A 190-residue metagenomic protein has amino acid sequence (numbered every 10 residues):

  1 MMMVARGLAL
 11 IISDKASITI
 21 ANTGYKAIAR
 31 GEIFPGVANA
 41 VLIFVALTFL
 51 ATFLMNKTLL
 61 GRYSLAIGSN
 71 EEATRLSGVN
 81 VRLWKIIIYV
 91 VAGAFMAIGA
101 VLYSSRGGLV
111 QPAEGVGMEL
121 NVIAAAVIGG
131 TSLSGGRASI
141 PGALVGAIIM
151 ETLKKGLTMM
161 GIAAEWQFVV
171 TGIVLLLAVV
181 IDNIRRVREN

Functional and structural regions predicted by a protein language model:
M1-T58, W84-I87, R106-G115, W166: Transmembrane helix-bundle core of multi-pass membrane transporters and related energy-transducing complexes
M2-L8, V41-L54, Y89-A100, A126-T131 (+2 more regions): Hydrophobic core segments of alpha-helical transmembrane domains in multi-pass membrane transport and ion-translocation
I11-K15, F53-K57, L102-R106, V110 (+5 more regions): Helix-loop junctions at the membrane-solvent interface of multi-pass transporters, primarily the C-terminal
I20, G61-A66, R188-N190: Short, Lys/Arg-enriched, Gly/Pro-containing loop segments at transmembrane-helix junctions of multi-pass membrane
F49, L76, N80-L83, L153 (+1 more regions): Cytosolic-side transmembrane-helix boundaries in multi-pass membrane proteins
F49-V90: Membrane-helix/interface signature in polytopic inner-membrane proteins
N80-S104, V116, L120: Transmembrane alpha-helices
M96, R106, V110-T171: Transmembrane alpha-helical segments in multi-pass inner-membrane proteins
